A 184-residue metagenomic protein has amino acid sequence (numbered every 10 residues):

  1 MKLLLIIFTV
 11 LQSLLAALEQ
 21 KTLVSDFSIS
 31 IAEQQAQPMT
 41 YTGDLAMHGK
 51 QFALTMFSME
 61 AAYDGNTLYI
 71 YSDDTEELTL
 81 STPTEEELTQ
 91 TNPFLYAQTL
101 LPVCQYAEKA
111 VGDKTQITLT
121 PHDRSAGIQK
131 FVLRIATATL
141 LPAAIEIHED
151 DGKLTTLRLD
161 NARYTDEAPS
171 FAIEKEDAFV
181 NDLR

Functional and structural regions predicted by a protein language model:
M1-M39, H48-Q51, I173-R184: N-terminal leader/targeting segments and the immediate start of mature chains
I7-S13, T118-L119, D123-V132: Charged, amphipathic alpha-helical segments
K21-D26, H48-L54, G112-T118, T139-I145: Short, hydrophobic/aromatic-rich segments at coil-to-beta transitions
S28-Q34, T55, Y71-D73, T120-H122 (+1 more regions): A generic structural motif
A32, V111-T115, H122-Q129, T137-R184: Non-transmembrane domains of secretory- and envelope-associated proteins
P38-T42, M56-F57, D64-G65, A126-F131 (+2 more regions): Short, surface-exposed coil-to-beta transition loops
D44-Q90: An acidic-aromatic
P83-K114: Flexible, surface-exposed loop/linker segments and immediately adjacent secondary-structure boundaries
